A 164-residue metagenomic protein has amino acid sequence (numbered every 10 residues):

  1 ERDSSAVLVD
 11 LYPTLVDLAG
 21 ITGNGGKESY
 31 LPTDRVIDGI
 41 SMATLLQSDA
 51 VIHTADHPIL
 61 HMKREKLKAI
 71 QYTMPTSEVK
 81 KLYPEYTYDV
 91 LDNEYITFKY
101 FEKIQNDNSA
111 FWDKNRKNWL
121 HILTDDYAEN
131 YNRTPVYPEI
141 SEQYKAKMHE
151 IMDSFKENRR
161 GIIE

Functional and structural regions predicted by a protein language model:
E1-V79: Polar, surface-exposed loop/tail segments that function as active-site lids or cofactor/substrate-recognition elements
R2-D3, Y30, D34, N132 (+1 more regions): A general boundary/transition motif marking the beginning of the first structured unit of a protein
A6-P13, V36-I40, N115-N118, Y127 (+2 more regions): A structural signal for well-ordered alpha-helical segments within the folded catalytic domains of diverse enzymes
P13-L18, T44-L45, W119, L123 (+3 more regions): Residue-level signal for well-ordered alpha-helical scaffold segments within enzymatic catalytic domains
L18-L31, E150-E164: Surface-exposed helix-capping loop/turn segments at secondary-structure junctions
L18-T22, D49, Y137-I140, K147-I151: Alpha-helix boundary/capping residues
P58-V136, I140-E142: C-terminal, low-complexity/hydrophilic appendages and adjacent surface loops of extracellular/periplasmic anionic
E94, K145-M148, R159: Low-complexity intrinsically disordered segments
